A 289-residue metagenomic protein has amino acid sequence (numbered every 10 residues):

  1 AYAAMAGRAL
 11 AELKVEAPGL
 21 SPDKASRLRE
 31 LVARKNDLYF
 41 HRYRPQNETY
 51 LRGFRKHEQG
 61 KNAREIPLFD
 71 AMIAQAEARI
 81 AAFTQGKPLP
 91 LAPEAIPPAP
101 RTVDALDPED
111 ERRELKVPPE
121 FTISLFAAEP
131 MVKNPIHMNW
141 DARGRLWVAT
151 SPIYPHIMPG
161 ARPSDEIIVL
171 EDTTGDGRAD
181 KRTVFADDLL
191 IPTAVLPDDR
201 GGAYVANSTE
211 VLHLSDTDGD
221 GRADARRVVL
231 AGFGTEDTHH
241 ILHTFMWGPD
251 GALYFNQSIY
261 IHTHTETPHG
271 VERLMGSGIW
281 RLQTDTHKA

Functional and structural regions predicted by a protein language model:
A1-P100: Conserved catalytic region of serine esterases and O-acyltransferases that act on ester linkages in lipids
A71, Q75-A289: Beta-propeller domains with acidic blade repeats across secreted/periplasmic ectodomains and cytosolic WD/CNH propellers
